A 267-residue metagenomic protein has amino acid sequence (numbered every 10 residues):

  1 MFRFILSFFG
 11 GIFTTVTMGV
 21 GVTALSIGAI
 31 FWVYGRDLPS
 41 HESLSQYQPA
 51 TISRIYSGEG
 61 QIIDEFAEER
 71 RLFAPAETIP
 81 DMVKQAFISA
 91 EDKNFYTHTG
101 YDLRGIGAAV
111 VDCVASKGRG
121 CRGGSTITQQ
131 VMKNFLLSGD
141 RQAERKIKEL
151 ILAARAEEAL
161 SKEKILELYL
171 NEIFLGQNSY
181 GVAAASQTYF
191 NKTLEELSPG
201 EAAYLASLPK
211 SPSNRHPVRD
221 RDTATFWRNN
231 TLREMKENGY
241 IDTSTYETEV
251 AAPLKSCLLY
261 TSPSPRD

Functional and structural regions predicted by a protein language model:
M1-Y56, N94, V114: N-terminal type II signal-anchor transmembrane helix that functions as the membrane-insertion/stop-transfer segment
Q48-I52, G58, E69-R71, D81-K84 (+10 more regions): Extracytoplasmic
F73-A74, A154: A detector of helix-start/N-cap boundary segments at the beginnings of structured domains
P75-I127, A183-A185, F190: Flexible, acidic/glycine-enriched loop-and-adjacent beta/alpha segments that face the extracytoplasmic/periplasmic side
R119-S262: Non-catalytic, structured segments within soluble enzyme domains
P263-D267: A short, hydrophobic C-terminal helix/tail in secreted or cell-surface proteins
